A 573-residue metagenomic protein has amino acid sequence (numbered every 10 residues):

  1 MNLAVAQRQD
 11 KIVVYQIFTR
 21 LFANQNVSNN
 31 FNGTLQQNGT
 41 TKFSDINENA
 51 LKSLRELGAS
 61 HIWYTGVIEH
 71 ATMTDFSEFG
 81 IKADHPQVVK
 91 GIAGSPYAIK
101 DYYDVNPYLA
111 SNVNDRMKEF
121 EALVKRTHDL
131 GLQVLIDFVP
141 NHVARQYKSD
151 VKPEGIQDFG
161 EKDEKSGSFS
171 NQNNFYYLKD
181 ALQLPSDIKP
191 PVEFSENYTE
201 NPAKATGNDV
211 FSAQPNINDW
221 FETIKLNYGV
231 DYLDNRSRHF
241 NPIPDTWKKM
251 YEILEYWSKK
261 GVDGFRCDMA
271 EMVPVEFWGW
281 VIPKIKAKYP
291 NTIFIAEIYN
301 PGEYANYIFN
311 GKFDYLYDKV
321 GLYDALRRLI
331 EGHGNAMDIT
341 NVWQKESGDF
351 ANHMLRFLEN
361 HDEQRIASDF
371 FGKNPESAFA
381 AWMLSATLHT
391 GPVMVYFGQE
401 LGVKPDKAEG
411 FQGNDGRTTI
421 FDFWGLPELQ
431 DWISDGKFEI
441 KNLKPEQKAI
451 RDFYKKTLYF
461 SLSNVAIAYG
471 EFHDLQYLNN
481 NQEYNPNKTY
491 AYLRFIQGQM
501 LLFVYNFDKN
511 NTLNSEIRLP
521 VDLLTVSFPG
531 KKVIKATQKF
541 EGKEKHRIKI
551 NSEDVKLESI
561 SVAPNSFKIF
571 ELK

Functional and structural regions predicted by a protein language model:
L3-Q133, N141-V143, K148-K152, I156-F159 (+3 more regions): N-terminal structural segment of carbohydrate-active enzymes
V5-V14, A98, Y108-K125, S149-G264 (+7 more regions): Alpha-amylase-like alpha-glycosidases and glucanotransferases acting on alpha-linked glucans and related
F18-L21, W63-T74, D137-Y147, D268-P274 (+2 more regions): Short, solvent-exposed turn/loop segments enriched in Gly/Ser/Thr/Pro and often Arg
T19-L21, I68, N106-L109, P140-H142 (+8 more regions): Short, flexible loop/turn elements at secondary-structure junctions
Q25, T72, N360, R365-V533: Loop/helix patches that line or flank the sugar-binding groove of alpha-linked glycan CAZymes
T41, D45, N49, K118-A122 (+6 more regions): Extracytoplasmic/secreted proteins, especially bacterial periplasmic and envelope-associated proteins
M73-F76, Q146-S149, F277-I282, A305-I308 (+2 more regions): A short acidic (Asp/Glu
K509-K573: C-terminal beta-sandwich/jelly-roll accessory domains of carbohydrate-active enzymes
